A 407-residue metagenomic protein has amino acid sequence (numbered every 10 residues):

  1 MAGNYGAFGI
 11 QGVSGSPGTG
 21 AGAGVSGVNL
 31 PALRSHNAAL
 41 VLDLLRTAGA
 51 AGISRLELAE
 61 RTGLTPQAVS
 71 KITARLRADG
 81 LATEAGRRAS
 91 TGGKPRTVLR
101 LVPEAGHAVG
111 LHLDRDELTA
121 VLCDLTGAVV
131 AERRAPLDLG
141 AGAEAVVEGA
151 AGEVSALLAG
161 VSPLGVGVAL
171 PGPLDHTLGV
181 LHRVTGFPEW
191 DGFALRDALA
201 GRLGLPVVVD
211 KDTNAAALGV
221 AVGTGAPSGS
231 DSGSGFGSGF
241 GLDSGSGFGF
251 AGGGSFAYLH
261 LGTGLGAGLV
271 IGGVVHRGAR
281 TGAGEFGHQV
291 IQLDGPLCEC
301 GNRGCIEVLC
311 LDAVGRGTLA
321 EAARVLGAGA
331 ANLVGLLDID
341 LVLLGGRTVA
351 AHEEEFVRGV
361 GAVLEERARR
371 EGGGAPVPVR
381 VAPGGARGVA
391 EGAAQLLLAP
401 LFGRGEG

Functional and structural regions predicted by a protein language model:
M1-A85, G92-P95, R100-R134, D138-A156 (+4 more regions): ATP-binding/phosphotransfer module of carbohydrate and carboxylate kinases, centering on a glycine-rich
R87-A108, V207-G233, G237-F256: Conserved phosphate-binding catalytic cores of ATP/NTP-utilizing and phosphoryl-transfer enzymes
A108-H112, P163-G167, F256-H260, G266-G268 (+1 more regions): Short glycine-aspartate micro-motif
G110, L118-L122, L218, G266-V270 (+1 more regions): Short beta-strand scaffold segments in enzyme catalytic cores
V129, P136-G225, G249-S255, F356-E366: Glycine-rich phosphate-binding loop and adjoining helix at the ATP-binding site of ATP-dependent phosphoryl-transfer
L170, L261, G346-R347: Short secondary-structure boundary segments
G282-I291: Short, intrinsically disordered, charge-biased short linear motifs at domain edges
